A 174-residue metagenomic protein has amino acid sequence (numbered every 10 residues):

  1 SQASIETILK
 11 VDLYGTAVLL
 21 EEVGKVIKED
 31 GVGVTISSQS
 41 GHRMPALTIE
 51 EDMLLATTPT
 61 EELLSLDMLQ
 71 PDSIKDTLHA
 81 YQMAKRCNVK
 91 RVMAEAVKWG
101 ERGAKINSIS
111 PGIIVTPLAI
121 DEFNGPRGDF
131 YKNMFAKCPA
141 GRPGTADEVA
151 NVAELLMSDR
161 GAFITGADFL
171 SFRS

Functional and structural regions predicted by a protein language model:
I8-L9: A hydrophobic alpha-helix adjacent to the NAD(P)-binding/active-site core of NAD(P)-dependent oxidoreductases, strongly
L20, R91-M93, A150-A153, M157: Short-chain dehydrogenase/reductase
K25, E29-R102, P111-T116: Catalytic loop of short-chain dehydrogenase/reductase
A104, I113-D121, G125-A140: SDR active-site lid
K105, I164-G166: Short, small/polar-rich loop/turn modules that mediate ligand/substrate recognition or access, typified
C138-V149, R160: A conserved structural motif in NAD(P)-dependent oxidoreductases
